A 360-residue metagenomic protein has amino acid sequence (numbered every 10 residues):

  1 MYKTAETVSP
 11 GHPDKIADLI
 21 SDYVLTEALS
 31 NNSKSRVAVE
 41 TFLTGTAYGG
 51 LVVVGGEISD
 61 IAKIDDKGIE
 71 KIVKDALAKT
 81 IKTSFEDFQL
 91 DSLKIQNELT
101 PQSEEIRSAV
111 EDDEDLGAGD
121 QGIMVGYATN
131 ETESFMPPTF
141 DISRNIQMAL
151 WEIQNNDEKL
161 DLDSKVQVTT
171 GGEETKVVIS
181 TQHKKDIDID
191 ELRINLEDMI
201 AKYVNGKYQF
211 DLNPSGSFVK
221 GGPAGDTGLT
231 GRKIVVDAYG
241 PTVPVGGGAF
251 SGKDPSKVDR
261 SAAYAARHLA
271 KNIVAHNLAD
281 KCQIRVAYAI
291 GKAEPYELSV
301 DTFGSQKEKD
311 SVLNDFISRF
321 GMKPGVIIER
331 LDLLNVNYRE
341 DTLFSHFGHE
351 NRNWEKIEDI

Functional and structural regions predicted by a protein language model:
M1-A38, F140, I360: N-terminal, positively charged regions that mediate nucleic acid binding
T4-V8, L43-L51, K71-G221, L343 (+2 more regions): Glycine-rich, mobile lid/loop segments that gate access to catalytic sites or pores
L19-Y23, D141, N145, S261-H268: Short amphipathic alpha-helical face segments that pack within enzyme cores and frequently flank/anchor catalytic
S35-V39, L162-T170, Y208-L212, L278-A289: A short glycine-rich, hydrophobically flanked beta-strand micro-motif that places a catalytic Asp/Glu for divalent metal
E40-I61, I290-E294: Short, charge-patterned binding micro-sites
I187-I273: Glycine-rich anion/phosphate-binding loop at the beta-strand->alpha-helix junction
K281, R285-I360: Internal helix-turn-beta structural module
